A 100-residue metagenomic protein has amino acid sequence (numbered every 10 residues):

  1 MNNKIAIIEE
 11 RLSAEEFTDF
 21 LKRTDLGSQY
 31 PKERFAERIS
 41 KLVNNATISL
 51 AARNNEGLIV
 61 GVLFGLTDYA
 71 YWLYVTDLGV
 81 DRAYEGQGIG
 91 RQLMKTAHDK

Functional and structural regions predicted by a protein language model:
M1-K32: Short amphipathic alpha-helix that is part of the acyltransferase structural core
E9, S40-L42, F64, D99: Short secondary-structure boundary/capping segments
L21, L26-S49, N54-N55: Active-site rim helix/loop that mediates acceptor-substrate recognition in acyltransferases
N45-T47, A70-L73: Short connector loops at helix/strand junctions that flank enzyme active sites, especially segments positioning acidic
A51, L58-L66, Y74, G79: Conserved beta-strand in the GNAT
G86-D99: Conserved acetyl-CoA-binding loop-helix of GNAT-fold acetyltransferases
